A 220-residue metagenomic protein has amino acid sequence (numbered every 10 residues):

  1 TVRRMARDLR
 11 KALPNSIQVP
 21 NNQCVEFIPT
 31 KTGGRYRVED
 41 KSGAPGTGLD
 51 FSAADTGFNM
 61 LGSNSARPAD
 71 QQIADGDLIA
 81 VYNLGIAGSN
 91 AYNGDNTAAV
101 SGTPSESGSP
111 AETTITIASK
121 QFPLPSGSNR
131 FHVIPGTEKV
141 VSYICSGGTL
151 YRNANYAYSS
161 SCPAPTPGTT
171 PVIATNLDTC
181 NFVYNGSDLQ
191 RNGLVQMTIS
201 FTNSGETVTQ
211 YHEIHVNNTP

Functional and structural regions predicted by a protein language model:
T1-Y151: Extracytoplasmic beta-strand-rich oligomerization domains located immediately C-terminal to a leader/signal peptide
R35, G147-P220: Short linear sequence signals and composition-biased patches located at protein termini or domain-edge surfaces
